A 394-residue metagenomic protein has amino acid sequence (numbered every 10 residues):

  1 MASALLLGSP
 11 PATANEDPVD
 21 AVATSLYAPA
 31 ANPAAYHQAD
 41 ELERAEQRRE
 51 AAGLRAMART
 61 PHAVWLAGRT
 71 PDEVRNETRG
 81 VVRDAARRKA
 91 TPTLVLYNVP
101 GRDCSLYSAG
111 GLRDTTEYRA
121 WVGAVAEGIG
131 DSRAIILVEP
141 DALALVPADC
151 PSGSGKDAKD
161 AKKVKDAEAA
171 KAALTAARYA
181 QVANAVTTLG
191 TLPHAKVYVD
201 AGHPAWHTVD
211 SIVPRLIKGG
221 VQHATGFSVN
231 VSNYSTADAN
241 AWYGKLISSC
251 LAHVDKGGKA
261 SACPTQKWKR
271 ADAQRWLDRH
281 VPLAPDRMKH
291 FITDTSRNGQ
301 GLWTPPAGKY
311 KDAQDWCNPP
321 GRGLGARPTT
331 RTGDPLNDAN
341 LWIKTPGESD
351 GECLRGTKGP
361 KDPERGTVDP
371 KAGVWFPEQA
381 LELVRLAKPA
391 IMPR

Functional and structural regions predicted by a protein language model:
M1-E16: Secretory targeting and sorting signals
D20-G128, S132, K344-R394: N-terminal carbohydrate-binding/catalytic regions of secreted carbohydrate-active enzymes
S25-A28, A63-A67, T91-L96, R133-E139 (+6 more regions): Structural recognition of the beta-strand scaffold that forms the well-ordered cores of secreted hydrolase catalytic
Q38-G53, H207-K361: Surface-exposed substrate-engagement region within the catalytic domains of secreted or surface-exposed extracellular
R59-R69, D166-A173, V197, A201-W206: Acidic/glycine-enriched edge-of-secondary-structure segments
R83-V197, S211, R215-H223: Substrate-binding cleft of extracellular glycoside hydrolase catalytic domains
G101, A142-L145, P204-W206, N233-S235: Short acidic, S/G/P-rich loop/turn micro-motifs used as interaction or catalytic elements
L174-A177, D200-G202, S228-S232: Catalytic beta/alpha-barrel core
